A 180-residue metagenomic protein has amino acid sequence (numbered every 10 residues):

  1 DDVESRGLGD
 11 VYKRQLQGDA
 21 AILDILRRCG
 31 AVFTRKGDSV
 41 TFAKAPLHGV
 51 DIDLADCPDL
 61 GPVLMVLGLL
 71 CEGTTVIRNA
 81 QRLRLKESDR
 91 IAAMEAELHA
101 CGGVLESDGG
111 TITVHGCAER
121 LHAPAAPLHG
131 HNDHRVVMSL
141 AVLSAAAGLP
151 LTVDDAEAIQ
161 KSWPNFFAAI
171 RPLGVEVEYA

Functional and structural regions predicted by a protein language model:
D1-Y12: Single conserved hydrophobic/aromatic residue that forms the stacking wall/gate of nucleotide- or nucleobase-binding
R6, I25-F33, L67-G73, L83 (+3 more regions): Change "in soluble alpha/beta enzymes" to "in soluble alpha/beta proteins
D10-L16, D51-A55, A80-L83, A126-G130 (+1 more regions): Short, recurring structural edge motifs at helix starts
A20-D56, C101-N132, L173-A180: Self-splicing inteins and homing endonuclease
L47-H48, D56-H115: C-terminal structural cap/anchor segments
D56-M65, L128-L143: Glycine-rich and small/hydrophobic secondary-structure elements
V66, A100, A118-H122, V142 (+1 more regions): Interaction-mediating elements
E119, P150-A180: Structural signal for terminal/edge beta-strands and the immediately following C-terminal loop/tail that closes
